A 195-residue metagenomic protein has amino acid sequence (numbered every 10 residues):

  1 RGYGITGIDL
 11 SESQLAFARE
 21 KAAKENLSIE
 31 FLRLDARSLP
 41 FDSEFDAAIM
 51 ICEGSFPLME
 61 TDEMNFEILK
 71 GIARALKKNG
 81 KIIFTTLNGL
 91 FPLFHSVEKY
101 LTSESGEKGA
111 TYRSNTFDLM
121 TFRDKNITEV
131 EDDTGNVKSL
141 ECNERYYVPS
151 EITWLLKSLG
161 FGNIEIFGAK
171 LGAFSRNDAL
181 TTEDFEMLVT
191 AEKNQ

Functional and structural regions predicted by a protein language model:
R1-S38: Class I SAM-dependent methyltransferase SAM/SAH-binding core
I5, I82-I83, N163: A short hydrophobic/small-residue beta-strand
R37-A48: A short acidic, Gly/Pro-enriched loop at the edge of an enzyme's catalytic core that lines a small-molecule cofactor
E44-F45, F94-E98, D178: Short aromatic-enriched loop/helix-cap "lid" or pocket-rim segments at secondary-structure transitions that line
D46-M64: A short SAM/SAH-binding and catalytic strip from SAM-dependent methyltransferases
M64-K78: A short glycine-rich, Lys/Arg-flanked "PGG" loop and its adjoining helix->strand segment in the class I
I83-W154: SAM-dependent methyltransferase
Y146-Q195: C-terminal lobe and adjacent flexible extensions of AdoMet/dcAdoMet transferase-like proteins
